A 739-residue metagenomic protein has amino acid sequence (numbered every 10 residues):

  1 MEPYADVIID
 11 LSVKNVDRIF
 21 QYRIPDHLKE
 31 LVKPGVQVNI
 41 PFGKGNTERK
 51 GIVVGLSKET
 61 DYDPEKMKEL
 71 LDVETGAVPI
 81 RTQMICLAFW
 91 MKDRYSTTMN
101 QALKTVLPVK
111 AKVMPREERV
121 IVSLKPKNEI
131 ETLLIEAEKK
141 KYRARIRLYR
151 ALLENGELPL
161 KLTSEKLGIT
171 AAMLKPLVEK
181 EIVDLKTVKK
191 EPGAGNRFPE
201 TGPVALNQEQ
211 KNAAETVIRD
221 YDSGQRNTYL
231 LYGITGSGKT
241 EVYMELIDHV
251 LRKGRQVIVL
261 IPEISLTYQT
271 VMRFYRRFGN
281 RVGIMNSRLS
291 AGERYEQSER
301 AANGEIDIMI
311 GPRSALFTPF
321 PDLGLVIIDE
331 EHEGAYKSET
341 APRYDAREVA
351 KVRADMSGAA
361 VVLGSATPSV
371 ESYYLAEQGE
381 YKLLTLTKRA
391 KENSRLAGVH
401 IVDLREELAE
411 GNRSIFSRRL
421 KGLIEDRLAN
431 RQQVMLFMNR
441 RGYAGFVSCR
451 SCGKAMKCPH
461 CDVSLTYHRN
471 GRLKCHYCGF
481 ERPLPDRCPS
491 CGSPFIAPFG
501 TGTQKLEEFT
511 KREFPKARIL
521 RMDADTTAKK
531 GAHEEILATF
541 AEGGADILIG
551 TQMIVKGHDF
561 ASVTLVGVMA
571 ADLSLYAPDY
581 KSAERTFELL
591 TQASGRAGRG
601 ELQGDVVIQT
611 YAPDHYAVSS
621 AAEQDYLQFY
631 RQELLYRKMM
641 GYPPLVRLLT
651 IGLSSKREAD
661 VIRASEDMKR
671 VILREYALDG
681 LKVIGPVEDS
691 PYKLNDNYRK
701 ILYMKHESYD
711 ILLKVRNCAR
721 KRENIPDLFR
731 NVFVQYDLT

Functional and structural regions predicted by a protein language model:
M1-P312, L316-S365, S372, E377-K391 (+3 more regions): Accessory, non-ATPase domains that flank or precede helicase/AAA+ motor cores in DNA-metabolism machines
E2-Y4, D17, N46, R431 (+4 more regions): A general secondary-structure signal for short beta-strands and their flanking turns/coil in non-transmembrane regions
K33-P34, D660-L673: A short, contiguous, amphipathic alpha-helix enriched in charged residues
G55-S57, L107, T187-K189, M438-R440 (+4 more regions): A general secondary-structure junction signal
T201-N207, K211, E215, Q225-I662 (+4 more regions): Inter-lobe coupling/hinge segments of SF2-like helicase ATPases
F514-A517, I672-K682, I725-F729: Short secondary-structure junctions
K669, I701, H706: Acidic, two-metal ion nucleic-acid-processing modules in DNA metabolism proteins
R670, R674-N695, V734: A carboxyl-terminal module marker
